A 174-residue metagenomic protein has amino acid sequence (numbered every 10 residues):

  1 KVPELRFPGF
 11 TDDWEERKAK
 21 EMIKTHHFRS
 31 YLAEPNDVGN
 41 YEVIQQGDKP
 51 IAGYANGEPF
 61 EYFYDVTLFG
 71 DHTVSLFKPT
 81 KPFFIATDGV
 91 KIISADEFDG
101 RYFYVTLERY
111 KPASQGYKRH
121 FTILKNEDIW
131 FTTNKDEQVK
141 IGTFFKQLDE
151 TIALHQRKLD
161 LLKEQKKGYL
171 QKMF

Functional and structural regions predicted by a protein language model:
K1-R29, V38-G39, K140-F144, L148-M173: Conserved aromatic/hydrophobic "specificity hotspots" at molecular recognition or selectivity sites
K20-K135: DNA target-recognition domains and sequence-specific DNA-contacting regions of bacterial/archaeal
